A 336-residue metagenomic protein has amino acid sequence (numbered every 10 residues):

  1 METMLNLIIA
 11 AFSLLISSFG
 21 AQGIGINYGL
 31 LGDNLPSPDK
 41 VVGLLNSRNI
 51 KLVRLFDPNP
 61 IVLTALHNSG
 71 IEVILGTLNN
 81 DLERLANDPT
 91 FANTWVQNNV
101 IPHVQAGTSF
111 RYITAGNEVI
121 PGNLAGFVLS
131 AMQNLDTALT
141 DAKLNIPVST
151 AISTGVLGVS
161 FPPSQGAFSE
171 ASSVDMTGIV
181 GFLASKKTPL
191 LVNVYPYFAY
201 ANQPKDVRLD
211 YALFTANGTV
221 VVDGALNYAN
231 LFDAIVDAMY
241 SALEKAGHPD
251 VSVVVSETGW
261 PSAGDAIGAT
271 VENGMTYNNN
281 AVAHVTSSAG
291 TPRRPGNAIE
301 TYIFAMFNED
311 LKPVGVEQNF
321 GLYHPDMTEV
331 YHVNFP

Functional and structural regions predicted by a protein language model:
M1-G25: Terminal membrane/secretory targeting segments in land-plant proteins
Q22-L35, L85-A86, A167-S169: Active-site mouth loops of central-metabolism enzymes
I24-N27, K51-F56, E72-T77, S109-A115 (+4 more regions): Structural recognition of the beta-strand scaffold that forms the well-ordered cores of secreted hydrolase catalytic
G29-L45, P89-H103, S173-T177: Short, acidic/polar
L30-G32, D57-N59, N79-D81, V119 (+4 more regions): Active-site-proximal loop/turn and secondary-structure-junction residues that shape catalytic pockets, frequently
D39-I61: Catalytic domains of carbohydrate-active enzymes, especially glycoside hydrolases
V41-V42, L129-A138, P147-S149, Q165-A167 (+1 more regions): Substrate-binding and catalytic surfaces of secreted/luminal carbohydrate-active proteins
L63-A171, V255: Substrate-binding cleft of extracellular glycoside hydrolase catalytic domains
